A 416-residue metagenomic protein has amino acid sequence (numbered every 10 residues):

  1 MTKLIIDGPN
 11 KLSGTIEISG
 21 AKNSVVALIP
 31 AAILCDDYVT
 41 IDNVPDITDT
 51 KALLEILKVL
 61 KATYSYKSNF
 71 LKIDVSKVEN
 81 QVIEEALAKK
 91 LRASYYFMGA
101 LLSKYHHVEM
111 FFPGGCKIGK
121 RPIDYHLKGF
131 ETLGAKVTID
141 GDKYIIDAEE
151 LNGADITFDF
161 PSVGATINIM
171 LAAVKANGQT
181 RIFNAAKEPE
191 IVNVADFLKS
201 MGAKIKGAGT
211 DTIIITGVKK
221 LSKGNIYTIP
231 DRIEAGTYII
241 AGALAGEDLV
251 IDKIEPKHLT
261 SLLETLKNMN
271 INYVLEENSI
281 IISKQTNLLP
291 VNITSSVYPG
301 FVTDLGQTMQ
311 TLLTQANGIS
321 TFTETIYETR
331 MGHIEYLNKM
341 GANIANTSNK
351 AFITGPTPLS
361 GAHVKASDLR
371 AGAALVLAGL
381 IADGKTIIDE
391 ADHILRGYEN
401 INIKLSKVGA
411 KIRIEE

Functional and structural regions predicted by a protein language model:
M1-E416: Short, structured segments at the rim of ligand-binding sites
